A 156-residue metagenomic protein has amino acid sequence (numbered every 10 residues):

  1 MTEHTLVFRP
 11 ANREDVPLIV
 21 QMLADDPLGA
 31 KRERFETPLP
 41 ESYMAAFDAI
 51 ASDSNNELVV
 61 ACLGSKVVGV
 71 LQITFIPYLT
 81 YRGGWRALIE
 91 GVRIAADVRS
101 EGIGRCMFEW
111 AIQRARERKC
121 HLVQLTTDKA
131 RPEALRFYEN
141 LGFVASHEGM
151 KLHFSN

Functional and structural regions predicted by a protein language model:
V7-Q21: A short beta-loop-alpha structural element at the N-terminal edge of CoA-dependent acyl/N-acetyltransferase catalytic
A24-A46: Conserved GNAT-fold acetyl-CoA-binding loop/helix
D48-V60, L88: A short helix-loop-beta-strand connector motif used in the catalytic cores of GNAT acetyltransferases and, in some
L58-V60, K66-F75, R93: Conserved beta-strand in the GNAT
Y78-I89, R99, A145-S146: A conserved beta-turn-beta hairpin within the catalytic core of GNAT-like acetyltransferases that forms part
G91-I94, S100-Q113, N140: Conserved acetyl-CoA-binding loop-helix of GNAT-fold acetyltransferases
F108, A115-T126: Conserved GNAT acetyl-CoA-binding A-motif
Q124-A134, K151-S155: Conserved beta-strand-loop-alpha-helix junction that forms the acyl-donor binding cleft
